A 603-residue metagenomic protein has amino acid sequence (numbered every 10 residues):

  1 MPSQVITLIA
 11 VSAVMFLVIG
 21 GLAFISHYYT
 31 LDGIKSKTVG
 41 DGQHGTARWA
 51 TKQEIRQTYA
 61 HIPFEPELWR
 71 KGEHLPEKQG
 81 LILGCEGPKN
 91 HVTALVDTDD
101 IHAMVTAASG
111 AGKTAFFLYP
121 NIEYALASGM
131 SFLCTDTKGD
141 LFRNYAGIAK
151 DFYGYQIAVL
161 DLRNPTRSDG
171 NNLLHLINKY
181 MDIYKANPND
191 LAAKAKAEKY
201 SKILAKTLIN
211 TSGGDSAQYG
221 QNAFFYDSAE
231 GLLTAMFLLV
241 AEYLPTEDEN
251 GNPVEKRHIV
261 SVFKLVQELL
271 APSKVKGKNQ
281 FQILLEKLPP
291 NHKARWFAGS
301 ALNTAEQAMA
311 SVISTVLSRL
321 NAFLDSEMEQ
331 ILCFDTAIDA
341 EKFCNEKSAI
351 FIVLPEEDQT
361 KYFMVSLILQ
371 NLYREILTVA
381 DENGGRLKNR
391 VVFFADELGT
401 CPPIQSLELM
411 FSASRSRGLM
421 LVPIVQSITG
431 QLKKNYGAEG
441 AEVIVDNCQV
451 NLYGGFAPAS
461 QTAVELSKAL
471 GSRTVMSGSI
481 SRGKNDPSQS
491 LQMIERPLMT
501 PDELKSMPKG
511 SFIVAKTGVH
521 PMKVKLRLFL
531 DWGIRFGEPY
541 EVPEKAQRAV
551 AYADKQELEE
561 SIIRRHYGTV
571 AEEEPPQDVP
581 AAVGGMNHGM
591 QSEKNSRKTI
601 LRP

Functional and structural regions predicted by a protein language model:
M1-A111, A115-E123, S128, T166 (+3 more regions): Basic- and hydrophobic-enriched, low-structure N-terminal and domain-boundary segments that flank ATP-binding catalytic
P2-V5, T462-A469, V519-M522: Short intrinsically disordered, low-complexity coil segments enriched in acidic
Q43, C333-I338, G483-S490: A glycine-rich phosphate-binding loop feature that marks nucleotide/adenosyl-phosphate handling sites
K52, R56, A60, S477 (+4 more regions): General helical structural elements
R56-A60, R70, F363, L398 (+2 more regions): A short glycine-/small-residue-rich loop at the edge of a beta-strand within enzyme catalytic domains
I82-N90, A94-L419, N435-Y436, D502-K523 (+2 more regions): P-loop NTPase motor domains
F411-A413, R417-I513: Conserved ATP-driven motor cores of ASCE-family P-loop NTPases powering translocation/secretion/packaging/pilus
R527: Short, surface-exposed polybasic-aromatic patches that bind anionic ligands, especially phosphate groups
